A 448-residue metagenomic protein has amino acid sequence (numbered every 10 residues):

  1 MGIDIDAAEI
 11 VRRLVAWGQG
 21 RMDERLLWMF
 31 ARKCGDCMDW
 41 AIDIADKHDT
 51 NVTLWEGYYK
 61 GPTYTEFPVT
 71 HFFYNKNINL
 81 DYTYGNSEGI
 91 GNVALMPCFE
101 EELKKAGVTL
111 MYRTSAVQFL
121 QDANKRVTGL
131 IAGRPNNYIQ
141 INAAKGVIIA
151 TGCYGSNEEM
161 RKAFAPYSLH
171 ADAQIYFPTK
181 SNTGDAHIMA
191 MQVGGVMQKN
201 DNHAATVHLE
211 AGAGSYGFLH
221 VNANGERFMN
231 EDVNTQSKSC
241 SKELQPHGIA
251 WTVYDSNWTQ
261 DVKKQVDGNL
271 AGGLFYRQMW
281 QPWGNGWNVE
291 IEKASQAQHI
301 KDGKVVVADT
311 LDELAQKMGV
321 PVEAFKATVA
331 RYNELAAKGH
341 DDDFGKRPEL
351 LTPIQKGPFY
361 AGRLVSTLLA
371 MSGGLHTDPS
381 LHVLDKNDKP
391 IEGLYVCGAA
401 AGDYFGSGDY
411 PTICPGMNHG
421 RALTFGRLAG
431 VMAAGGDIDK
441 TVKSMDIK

Functional and structural regions predicted by a protein language model:
D4-T70, V306-P321, F325: Rossmann-like flavin
M29-Y138, E158-E159, A336-Q355: Conserved redox-cofactor binding core of oxidoreductases
Q118, R126, T310-E313, A324-G408 (+1 more regions): A glycine-rich dinucleotide-binding beta-alpha-beta segment and adjacent secondary-structure elements that constitute
R134-N137, I141-H208, P415, H419-A422 (+2 more regions): Glycine-rich loop(s) and the adjacent beta-strand/alpha-helix scaffold that form part
A144, W280-G284, G373-S444: C-terminal structured subdomain/cap of oxidoreductase catalytic cores
H187, V196-K317: An anion/pyrophosphate-binding glycine-rich loop and adjacent beta-alpha core in soluble alpha-beta enzymes
V193-N202, R227-M229, E323-K326, D439-S444: Acidic/polar loop patches that form or flank catalytic/metal-binding clefts of enzymes that bind anionic ligands
A213-S215, L369-M371, P415: Short, small/polar residue-rich loop motifs at catalytic or cofactor-binding pockets
